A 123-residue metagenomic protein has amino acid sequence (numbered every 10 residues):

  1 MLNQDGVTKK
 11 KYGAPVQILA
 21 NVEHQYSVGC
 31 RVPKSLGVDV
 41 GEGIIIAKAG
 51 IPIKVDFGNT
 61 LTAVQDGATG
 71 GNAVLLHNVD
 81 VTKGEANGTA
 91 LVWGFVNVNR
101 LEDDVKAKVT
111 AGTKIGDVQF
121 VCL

Functional and structural regions predicted by a protein language model:
M1-L123: Surface-exposed, low-hydrophobicity beta-strand/loop segments enriched in small/polar/acidic residues
